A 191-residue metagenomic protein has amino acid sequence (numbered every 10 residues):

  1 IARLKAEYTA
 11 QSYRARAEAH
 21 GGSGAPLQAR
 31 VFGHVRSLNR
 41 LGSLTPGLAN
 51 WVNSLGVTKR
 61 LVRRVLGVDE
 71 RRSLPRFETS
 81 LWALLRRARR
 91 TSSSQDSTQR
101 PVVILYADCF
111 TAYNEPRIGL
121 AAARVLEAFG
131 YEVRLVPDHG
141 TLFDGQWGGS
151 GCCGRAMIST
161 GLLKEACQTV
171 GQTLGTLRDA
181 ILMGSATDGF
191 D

Functional and structural regions predicted by a protein language model:
I1-D191: Iron-sulfur-cluster electron-transfer modules
